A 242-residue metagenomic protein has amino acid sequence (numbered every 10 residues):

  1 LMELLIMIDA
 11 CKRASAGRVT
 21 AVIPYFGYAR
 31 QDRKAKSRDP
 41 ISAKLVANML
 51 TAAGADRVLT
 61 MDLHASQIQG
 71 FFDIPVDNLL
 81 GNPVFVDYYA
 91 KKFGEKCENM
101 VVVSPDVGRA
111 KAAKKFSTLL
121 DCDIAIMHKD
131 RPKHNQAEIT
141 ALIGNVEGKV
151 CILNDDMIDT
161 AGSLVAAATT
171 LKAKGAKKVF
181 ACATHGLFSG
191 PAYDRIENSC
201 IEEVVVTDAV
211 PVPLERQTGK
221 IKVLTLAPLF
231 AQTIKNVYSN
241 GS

Functional and structural regions predicted by a protein language model:
L1-S242: PRPP-associated nucleotide enzymes
